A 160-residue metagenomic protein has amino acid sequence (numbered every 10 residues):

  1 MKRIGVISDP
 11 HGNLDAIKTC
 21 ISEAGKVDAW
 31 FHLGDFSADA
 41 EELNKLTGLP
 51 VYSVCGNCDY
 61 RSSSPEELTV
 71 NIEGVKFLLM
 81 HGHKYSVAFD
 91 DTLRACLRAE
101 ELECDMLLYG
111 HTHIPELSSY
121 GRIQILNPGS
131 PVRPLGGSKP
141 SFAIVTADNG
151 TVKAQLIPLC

Functional and structural regions predicted by a protein language model:
K2-E73: Core catalytic region of metal-dependent phosphoesterases/phosphodiesterases, especially metallo-beta-lactamase-like
R3-D9, K76-H83, Q124-G129, A154-Q155: Active-site-proximal beta-strand elements of phosphoester/diester hydrolases
H11-D15, S37-E41, C58-S63, Y85-A88 (+2 more regions): Active-site environment of divalent metal-dependent phosphoester hydrolases
D15-K18, E66, N71-E73, L97-E103 (+1 more regions): Binuclear metal-dependent phosphoesterase catalytic core
F31, Y52-V54, L78, L108 (+2 more regions): Hydrophobic/aromatic beta-strand patches that form the interior of the parallel beta-sheet core in alpha/beta enzyme
L49-P50, S118-V132: Short acidic, glycine/proline-enriched helix-loop-strand junctions
C55, D91-L93, P128-G129: Short acidic (Asp/Glu) patches
K76-T112: Internal catalytic-core helix/loop-beta-alpha segment that presents or stabilizes conserved functional determinants
